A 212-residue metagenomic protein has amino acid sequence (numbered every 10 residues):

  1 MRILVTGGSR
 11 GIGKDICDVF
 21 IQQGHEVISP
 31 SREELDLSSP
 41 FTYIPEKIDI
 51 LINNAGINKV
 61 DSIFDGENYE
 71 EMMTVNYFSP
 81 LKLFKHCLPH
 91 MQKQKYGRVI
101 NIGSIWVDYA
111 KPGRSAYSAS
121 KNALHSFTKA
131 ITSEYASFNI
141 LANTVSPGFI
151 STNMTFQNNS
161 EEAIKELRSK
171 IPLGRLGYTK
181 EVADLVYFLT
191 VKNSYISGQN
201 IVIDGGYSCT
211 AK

Functional and structural regions predicted by a protein language model:
S9, C17: N-terminal Rossmann NAD(P)H-binding glycine-rich loop of SDR-like oxidoreductase domains
G56-E70, G113-A116, F156-N159: Conserved mid-core segment of classical short-chain dehydrogenase/reductases
F84, S120: Active-site helix of classical SDR
P89, S133-S137: Alpha-helical segment proximal to the catalytic Tyr-Lys
S104: Residue(s) in the substrate-gating loop at a strand-loop-helix junction that position the organic substrate next
A136, L141, S197-G198: Short, small/polar-rich loop/turn modules that mediate ligand/substrate recognition or access, typified
R175-I203, S208: C-terminal substrate-recognition "lid" of short-chain dehydrogenase/reductases
